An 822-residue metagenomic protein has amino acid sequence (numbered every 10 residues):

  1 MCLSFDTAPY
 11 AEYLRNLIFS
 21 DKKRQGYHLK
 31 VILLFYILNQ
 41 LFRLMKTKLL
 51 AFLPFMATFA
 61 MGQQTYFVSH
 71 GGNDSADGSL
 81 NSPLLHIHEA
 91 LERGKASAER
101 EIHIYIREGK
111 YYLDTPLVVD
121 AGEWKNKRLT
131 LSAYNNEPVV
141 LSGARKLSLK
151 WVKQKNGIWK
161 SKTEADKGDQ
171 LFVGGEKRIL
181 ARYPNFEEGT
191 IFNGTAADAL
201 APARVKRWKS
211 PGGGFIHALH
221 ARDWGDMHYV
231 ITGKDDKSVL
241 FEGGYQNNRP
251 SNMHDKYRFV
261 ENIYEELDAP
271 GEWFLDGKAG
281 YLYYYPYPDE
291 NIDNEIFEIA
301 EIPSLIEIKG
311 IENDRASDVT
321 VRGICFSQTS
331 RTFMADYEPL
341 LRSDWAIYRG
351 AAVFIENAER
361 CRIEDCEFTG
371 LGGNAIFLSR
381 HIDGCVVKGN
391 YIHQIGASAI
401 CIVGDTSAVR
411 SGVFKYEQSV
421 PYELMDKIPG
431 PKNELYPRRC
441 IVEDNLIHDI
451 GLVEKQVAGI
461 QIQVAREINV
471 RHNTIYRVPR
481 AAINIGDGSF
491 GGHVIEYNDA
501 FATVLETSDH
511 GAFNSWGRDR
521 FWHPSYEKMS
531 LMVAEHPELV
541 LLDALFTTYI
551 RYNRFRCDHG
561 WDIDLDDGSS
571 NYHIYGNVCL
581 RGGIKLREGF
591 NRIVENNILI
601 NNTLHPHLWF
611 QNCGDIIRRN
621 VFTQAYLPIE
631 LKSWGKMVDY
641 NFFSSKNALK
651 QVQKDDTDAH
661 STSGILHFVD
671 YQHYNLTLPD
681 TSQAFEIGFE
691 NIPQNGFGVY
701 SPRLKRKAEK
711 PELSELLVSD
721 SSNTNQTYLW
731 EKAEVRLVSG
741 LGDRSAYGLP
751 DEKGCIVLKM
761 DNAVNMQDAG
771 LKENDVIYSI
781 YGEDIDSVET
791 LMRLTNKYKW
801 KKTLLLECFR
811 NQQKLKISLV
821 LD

Functional and structural regions predicted by a protein language model:
A8, Y27-Q64: Bacterial Sec-dependent N-terminal signal peptides
F67-T369, A408-K432, Y674-L678, F685-V718: Extracellular polysaccharide-degrading/modifying enzymes targeting complex plant/algal/animal polysaccharides
D114-G122, N126-T130, H573-H673: Predominantly extracellular beta-rich ligand-binding scaffolds that present long acidic/polar faces for carbohydrate
T115-P116, P303, S330-D336, G372-L378 (+12 more regions): Short glycine/acidic-rich loop motifs that flank beta-strands on beta-rich extracellular proteins
S317-Q328, E359-G373, D383-A397, T406-I428 (+9 more regions): Right-handed parallel beta-helix
E715-N762, K797, L805-E807, K816-D822: PDZ/PDZ-like peptide-tail recognition elements
A763, D768, K772, Y778-S779 (+2 more regions): PDZ-domain C-terminal substructure recognizer with occasional recognition of PDZ-binding tails
